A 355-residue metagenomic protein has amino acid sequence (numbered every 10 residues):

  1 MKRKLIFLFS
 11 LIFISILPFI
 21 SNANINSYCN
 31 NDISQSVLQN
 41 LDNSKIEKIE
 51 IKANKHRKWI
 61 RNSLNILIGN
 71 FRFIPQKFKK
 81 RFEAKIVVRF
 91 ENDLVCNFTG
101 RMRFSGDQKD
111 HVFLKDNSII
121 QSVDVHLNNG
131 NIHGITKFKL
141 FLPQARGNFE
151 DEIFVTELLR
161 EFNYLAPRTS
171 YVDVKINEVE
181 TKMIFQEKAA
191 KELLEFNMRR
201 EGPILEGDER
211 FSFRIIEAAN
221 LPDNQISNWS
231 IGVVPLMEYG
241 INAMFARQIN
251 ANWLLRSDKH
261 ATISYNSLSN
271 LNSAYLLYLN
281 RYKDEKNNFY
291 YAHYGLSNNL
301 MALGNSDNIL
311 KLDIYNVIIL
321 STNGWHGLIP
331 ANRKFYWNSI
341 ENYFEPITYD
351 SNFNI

Functional and structural regions predicted by a protein language model:
K2-L5, L11-T99, L303-G304, I340-F344: Regulatory N- and C-terminal appendages and interdomain linkers associated with kinase/kinase-like NTP transferase
S36-Q39, R72-I74, L303-N308, I318-G324 (+1 more regions): Generic recognition of flexible, low-complexity loop/linker segments
L41, F78, N117, R146-D151 (+4 more regions): Extracytoplasmic/periplasmic, Sec-exported soluble proteins
I74-K85, I119, A166-S170, P330-A331: A short, compositionally biased
R89-A246, S321-G324, I340: Conserved ATP-binding subdomain of kinase catalytic cores across diverse folds
K191-I319: ATP-dependent phospho-/nucleotidyl transfer catalytic cores
G324-I355: Catalytic activation segment of kinase domains across protein kinase-like and atypical kinase folds
